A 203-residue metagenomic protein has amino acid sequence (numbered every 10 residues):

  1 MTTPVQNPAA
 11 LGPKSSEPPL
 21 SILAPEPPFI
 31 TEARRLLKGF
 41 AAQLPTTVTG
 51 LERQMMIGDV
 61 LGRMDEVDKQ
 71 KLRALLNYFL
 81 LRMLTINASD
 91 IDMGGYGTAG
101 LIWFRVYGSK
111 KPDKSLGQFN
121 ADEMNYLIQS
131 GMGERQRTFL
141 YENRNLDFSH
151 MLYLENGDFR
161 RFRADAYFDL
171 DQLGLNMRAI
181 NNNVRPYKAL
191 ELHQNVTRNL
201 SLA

Functional and structural regions predicted by a protein language model:
T2-P19, A24-R35, G39-A203: N-terminal "pre-motor" subdomain/linker immediately upstream of P-loop NTPase catalytic cores
